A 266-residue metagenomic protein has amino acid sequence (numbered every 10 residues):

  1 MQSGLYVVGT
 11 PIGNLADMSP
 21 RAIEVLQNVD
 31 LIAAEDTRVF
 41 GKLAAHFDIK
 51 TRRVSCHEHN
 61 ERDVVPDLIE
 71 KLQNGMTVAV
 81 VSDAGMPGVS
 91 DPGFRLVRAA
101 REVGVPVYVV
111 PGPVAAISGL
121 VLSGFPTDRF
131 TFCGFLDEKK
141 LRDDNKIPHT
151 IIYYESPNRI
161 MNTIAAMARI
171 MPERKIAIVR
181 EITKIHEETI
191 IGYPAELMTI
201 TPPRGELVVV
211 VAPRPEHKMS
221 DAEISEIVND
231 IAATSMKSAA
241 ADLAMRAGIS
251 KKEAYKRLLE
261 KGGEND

Functional and structural regions predicted by a protein language model:
M1-E58: Glycine-rich, flexible N-terminal cofactor/catalytic loop recognition
Q2, M76, T150, Y154-D266: A contiguous loop/helix-start segment that scaffolds small-molecule binding in enzyme catalytic cores
L26-I32, G104-V107, T150-I151: Short active-site oxyanion
A34, V109-G112, Y153, I178: General beta-strand structural signal in soluble alpha/beta enzymes
R38-F40, M86, A115, R159: Alpha-helix capping/helix-boundary segments
C56-R62, L136-D137: Conserved helicase motor
N74-G85, V89-P92: Ordered, amphipathic secondary-structure segments that act as subunit-interaction surfaces in large macromolecular
R95-I147: Class I SAM-dependent methyltransferase SAM-binding "motif I" and its flanking Rossmann-like core
